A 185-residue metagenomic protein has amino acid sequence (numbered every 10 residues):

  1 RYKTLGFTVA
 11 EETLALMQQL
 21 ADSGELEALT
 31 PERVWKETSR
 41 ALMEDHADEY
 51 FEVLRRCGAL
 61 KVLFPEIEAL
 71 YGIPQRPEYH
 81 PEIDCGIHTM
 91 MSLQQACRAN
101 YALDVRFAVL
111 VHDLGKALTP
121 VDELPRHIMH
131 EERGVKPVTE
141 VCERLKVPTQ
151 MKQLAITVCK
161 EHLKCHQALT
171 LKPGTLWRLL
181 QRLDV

Functional and structural regions predicted by a protein language model:
R1-L110, L114-M129, R133-Q150, K160 (+1 more regions): Glycine- and charge-enriched loop/helix tracts that form the active or gating conduit in phosphate/cation-handling
Q153, T157-V158, W177-L179: Phosphate-backbone recognition surface of nucleic-acid-processing proteins
T170-V185: A glycine-rich beta-turn/hairpin centered on an aromatic-Pro dipeptide
